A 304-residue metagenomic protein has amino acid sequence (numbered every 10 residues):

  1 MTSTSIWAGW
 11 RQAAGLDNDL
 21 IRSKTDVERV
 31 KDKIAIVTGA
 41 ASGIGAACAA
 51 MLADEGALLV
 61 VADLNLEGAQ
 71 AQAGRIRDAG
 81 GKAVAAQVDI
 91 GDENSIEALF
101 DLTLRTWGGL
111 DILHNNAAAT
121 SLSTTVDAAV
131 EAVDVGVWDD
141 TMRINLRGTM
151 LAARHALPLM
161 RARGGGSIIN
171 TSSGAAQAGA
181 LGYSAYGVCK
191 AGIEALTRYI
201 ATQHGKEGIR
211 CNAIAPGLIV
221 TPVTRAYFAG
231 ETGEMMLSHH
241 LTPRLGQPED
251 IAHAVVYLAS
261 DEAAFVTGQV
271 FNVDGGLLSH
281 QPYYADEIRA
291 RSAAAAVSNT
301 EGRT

Functional and structural regions predicted by a protein language model:
T4-T25, D127, A178, T267-T304: Short C-terminal tail/terminal secondary-structure segment of NAD(P)H-dependent dehydrogenase/reductase domains
E28-V60, I200: Canonical Rossmann dinucleotide-binding motif of NAD(H)/NADP(H)-dependent dehydrogenases/reductases, specifically
E97, T120-D139, A162, G182-A185 (+1 more regions): Conserved mid-core segment of classical short-chain dehydrogenase/reductases
E131-M150, G165, I169, I193 (+2 more regions): Catalytic Tyr-X3-Lys loop
M150-A153, L245-V273, L278: C-terminal substrate-recognition "lid" of short-chain dehydrogenase/reductases
A153, C189, T197: Active-site helix of classical SDR
P158, T202-K206, A264: Alpha-helical segment proximal to the catalytic Tyr-Lys
S173: Residue(s) in the substrate-gating loop at a strand-loop-helix junction that position the organic substrate next
